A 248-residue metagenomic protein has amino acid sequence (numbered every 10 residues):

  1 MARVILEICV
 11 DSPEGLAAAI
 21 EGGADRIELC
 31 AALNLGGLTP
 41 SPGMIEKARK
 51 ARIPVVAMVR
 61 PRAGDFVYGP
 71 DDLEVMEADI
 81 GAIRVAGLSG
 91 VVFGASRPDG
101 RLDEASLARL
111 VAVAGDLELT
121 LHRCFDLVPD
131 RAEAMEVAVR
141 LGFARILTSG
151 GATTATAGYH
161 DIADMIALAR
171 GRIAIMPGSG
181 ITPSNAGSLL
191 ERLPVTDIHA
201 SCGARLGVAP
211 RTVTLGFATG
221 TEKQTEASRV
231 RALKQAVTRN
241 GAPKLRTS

Functional and structural regions predicted by a protein language model:
M1-I27, A32-T39: N-terminal pre-domain/capping segments
R3, P13-G15, I45-A105, R109 (+1 more regions): Active-site beta->alpha loop and helix N-cap motifs at the rims of alpha/beta catalytic domains
V4-V10, I27-L29, A48, V55-V59 (+5 more regions): Hydrophobic faces of well-ordered beta-strands that scaffold small-molecule active sites in alpha/beta enzyme cores
D11-E21, V67-A82, L119, D126-L141 (+2 more regions): Catalytic cores of alpha/beta
S12-E14, A31-L33, P61-A63, R97-D99 (+4 more regions): Active-site-proximal loop/turn and secondary-structure-junction residues that shape catalytic pockets, frequently
D25-L38, A82-P98, F143-G158, L193-T221: Glycine-rich phosphate-binding active-site loops on the catalytic face of alpha/beta enzymes
G37-F66, R101-C124, Y159-P183, G220-L245: Alpha-helix-loop-beta-strand connector modules within alpha/beta enzyme cores
A186-S248: Histidine-acidic metal/acid-base catalytic patches
